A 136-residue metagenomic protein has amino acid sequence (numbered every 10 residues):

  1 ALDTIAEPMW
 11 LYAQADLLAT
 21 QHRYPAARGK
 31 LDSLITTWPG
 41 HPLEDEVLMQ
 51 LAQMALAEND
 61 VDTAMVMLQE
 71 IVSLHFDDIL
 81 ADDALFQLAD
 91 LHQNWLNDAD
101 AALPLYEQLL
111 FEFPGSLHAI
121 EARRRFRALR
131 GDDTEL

Functional and structural regions predicted by a protein language model:
A1-L136: Acidic, polar-rich low-complexity tracts and alpha-helical solenoid repeat scaffolds
